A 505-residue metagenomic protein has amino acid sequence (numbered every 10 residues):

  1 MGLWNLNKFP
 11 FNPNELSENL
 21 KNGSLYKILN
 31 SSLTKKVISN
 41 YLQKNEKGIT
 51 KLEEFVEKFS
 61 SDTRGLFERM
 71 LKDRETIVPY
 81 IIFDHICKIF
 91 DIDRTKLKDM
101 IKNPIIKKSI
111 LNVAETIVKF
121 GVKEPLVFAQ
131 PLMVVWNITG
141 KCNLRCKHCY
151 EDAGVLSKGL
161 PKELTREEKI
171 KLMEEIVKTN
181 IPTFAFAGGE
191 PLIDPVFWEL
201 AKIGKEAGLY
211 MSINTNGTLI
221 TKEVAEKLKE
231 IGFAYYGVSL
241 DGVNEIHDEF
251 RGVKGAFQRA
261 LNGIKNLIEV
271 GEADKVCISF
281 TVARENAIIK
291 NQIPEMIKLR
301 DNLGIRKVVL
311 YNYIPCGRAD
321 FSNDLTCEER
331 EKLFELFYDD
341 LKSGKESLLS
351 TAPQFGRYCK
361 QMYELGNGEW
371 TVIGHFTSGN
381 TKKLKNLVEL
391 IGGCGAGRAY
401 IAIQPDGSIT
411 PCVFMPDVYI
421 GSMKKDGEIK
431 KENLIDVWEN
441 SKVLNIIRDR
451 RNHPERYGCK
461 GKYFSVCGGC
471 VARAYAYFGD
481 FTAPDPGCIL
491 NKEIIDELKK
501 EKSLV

Functional and structural regions predicted by a protein language model:
G2-K44: Non-catalytic protein-protein interaction scaffold segments in large eukaryotic complex-forming proteins
F9-P10, S17, L25, V270-G271 (+2 more regions): C-terminal accessory region of radical SAM enzymes
I49-I231, Y235, L325-E329: Conserved alpha-helical substructure of the radical SAM core
K141-A153, P411-F414, E455-R473: Local cysteine-cluster metal-coordination motifs and their immediate loop/turn environment, predominantly Fe-S cluster
E151-K162, P416-G421, S465-L498: Iron-sulfur (Fe-S) cluster-binding segments and ferredoxin-like electron-carrier domains, especially [2Fe-2S]
R166-G188, I193-S322, T326: Radical SAM/AdoMet-radical enzyme domain recognition
L172-G188, D485-V505: Short Fe-S-cluster ligation motifs
C394-R398: Short, small/polar residue-rich loop motifs at catalytic or cofactor-binding pockets
